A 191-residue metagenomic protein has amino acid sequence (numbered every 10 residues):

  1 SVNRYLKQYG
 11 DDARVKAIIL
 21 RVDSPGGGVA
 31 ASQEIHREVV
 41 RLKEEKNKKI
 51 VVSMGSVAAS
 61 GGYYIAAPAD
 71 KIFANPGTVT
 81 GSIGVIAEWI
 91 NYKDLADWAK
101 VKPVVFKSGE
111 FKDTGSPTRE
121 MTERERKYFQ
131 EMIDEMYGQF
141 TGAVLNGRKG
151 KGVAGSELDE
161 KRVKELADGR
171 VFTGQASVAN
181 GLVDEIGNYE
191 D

Functional and structural regions predicted by a protein language model:
S1-K49, V57-G150: Small-residue-centered hinge/linker elements
V40-E44, E125-D191: Assembly/oligomerization interface modules of large self-assembling protein complexes
V51-A59, L166-R170: Glycine-rich beta-to-alpha transition loops that act as phosphate-gripper elements at the mouths of alpha/beta enzyme
